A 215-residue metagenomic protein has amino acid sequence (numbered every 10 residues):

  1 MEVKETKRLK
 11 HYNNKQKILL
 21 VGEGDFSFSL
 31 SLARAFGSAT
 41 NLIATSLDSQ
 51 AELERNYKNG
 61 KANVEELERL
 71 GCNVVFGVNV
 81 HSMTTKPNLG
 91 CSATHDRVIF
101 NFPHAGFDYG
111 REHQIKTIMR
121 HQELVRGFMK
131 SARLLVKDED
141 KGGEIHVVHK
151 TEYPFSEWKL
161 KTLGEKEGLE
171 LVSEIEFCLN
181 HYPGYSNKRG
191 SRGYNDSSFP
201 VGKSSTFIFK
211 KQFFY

Functional and structural regions predicted by a protein language model:
M1-G37: Class I SAM-dependent methyltransferase Rossmann-like catalytic core, especially the SAM/SAH-binding loop
K17, N41, E144: Residues at the starts of beta-strands that form the adenosine-phosphate
F26-L30, F36, Q50-E54, S82-T85 (+4 more regions): Eukaryotic short linear interaction motifs
N41-A51: Conserved SAM-binding motif I beta-strand of class I
E52-S92: S-adenosyl-L-methionine
A93-F128: Mobile active-site "lid"/loop adjacent to the S-adenosyl-L-methionine
Q122-E170: Conserved Class I SAM-dependent methyltransferase catalytic core
T151-Y215: Class I S-adenosyl-L-methionine
